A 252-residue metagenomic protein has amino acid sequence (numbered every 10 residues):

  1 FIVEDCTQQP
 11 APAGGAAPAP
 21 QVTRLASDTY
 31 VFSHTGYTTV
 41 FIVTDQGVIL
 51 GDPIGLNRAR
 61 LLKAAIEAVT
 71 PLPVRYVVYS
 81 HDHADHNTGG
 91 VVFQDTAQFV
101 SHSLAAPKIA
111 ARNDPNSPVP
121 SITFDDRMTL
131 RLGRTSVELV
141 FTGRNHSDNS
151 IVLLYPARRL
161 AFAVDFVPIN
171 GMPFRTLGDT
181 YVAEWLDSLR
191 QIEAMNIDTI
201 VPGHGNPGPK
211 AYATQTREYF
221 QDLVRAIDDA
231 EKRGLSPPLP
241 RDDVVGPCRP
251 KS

Functional and structural regions predicted by a protein language model:
I2-F32: Short N-terminal segments immediately surrounding and downstream of signal-peptide cleavage
V3-A13, A194-N196, P207-S252: Accessory terminal helices/loops
P20-A65, I151-Y155, R159-D165: Conserved beta-strand hairpin/beta-sheet module of binuclear metal-dependent hydrolase folds, prominently
D28, I42, D52, I66 (+10 more regions): Divalent metal-coordination and catalytic microenvironments
G36-T39, V48, G55-R58, D82-N87 (+7 more regions): Solvent-exposed loop/turn segments at secondary-structure junctions within structured extracellular/periplasmic domains
D45-I49, N57-V100, M195: Active-site metal-binding motif and surrounding structural segment of the metallo-beta-lactamase
G47-L50, G55-N57, T129, S136-D229: Metallo-beta-lactamase
A84-F141, S147-I151, A161-A163, M195-T199: Divalent-metal coordination cores built from histidine and acidic residues
